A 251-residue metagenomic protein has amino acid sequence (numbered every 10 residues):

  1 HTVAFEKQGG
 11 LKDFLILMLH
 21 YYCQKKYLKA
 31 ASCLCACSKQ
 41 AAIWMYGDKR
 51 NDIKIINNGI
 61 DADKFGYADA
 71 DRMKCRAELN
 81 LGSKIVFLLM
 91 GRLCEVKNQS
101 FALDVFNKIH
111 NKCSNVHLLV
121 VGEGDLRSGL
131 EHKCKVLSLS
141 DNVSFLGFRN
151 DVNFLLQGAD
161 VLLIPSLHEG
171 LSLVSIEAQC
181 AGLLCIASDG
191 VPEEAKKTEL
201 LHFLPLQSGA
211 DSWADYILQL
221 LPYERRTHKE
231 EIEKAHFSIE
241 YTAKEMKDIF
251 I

Functional and structural regions predicted by a protein language model:
A4-A30, I43: Nucleotide-sugar donor phosphate/pyrophosphate-binding loop at the beta->alpha transition of glycosyltransferases
K25-F65: A short, active-site helix/loop in glycosyltransferases that binds the activated sugar's phosphate group
G66-N80: A short helix/loop element that forms part of the nucleotide-sugar donor recognition site in Leloir-type
I85-K108, D125-E131: A conserved mid-protein helix/loop that constitutes part of the nucleotide-sugar donor-binding site
E131-G147: Nucleotide-activated donor-binding/catalytic signature segment of Leloir-type glycosyltransferases, i.e., the conserved
F148, L167: Aromatic "clamp/platform" in nucleotide-sugar-dependent glycosyltransferases that forms part of the donor/acceptor
L184-S188, E193: Short hydrophobic beta-strand element within catalytic cores of glycosyltransferases and related nucleotide-activated
E194-L221: Change "using UDP/GDP/dTDP sugars" to "using nucleotide sugars
